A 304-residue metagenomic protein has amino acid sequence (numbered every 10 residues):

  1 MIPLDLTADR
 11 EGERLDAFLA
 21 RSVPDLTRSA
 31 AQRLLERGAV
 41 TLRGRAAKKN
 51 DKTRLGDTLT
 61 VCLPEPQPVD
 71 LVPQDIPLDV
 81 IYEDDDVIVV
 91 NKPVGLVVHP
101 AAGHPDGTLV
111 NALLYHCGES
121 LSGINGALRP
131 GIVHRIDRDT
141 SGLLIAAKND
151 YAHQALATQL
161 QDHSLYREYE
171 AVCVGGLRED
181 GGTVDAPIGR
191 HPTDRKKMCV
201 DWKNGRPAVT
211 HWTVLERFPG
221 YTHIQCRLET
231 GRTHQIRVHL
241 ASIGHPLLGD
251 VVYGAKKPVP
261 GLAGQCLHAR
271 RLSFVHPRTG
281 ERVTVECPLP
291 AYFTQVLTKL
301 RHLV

Functional and structural regions predicted by a protein language model:
M1-T183, P187-G189, C266, L289-L300: RNA pseudouridine synthases
R43-K49, G220-H223, P258: Short alpha-helix capping/helix-loop boundary micro-motifs
G44, L63, V238, K256-K257: Conserved "cap/hinge" positions at secondary-structure junctions
V80, C173, H211-V214, L247: Conserved hydrophobic positions within beta-strands
V90, V238, G249: Active-site flanking residues adjacent to catalytic metal/cofactor-binding acidic residues
G126-T158, Y166, E170, D185-I243 (+1 more regions): The conserved catalytic core of RNA pseudouridine synthases
L248-G261: Short, surface-exposed loop/helix-turn segments at secondary-structure junctions that function as lids/hinges flanking
G261-A269: Active-site-adjacent capping/gating segments
